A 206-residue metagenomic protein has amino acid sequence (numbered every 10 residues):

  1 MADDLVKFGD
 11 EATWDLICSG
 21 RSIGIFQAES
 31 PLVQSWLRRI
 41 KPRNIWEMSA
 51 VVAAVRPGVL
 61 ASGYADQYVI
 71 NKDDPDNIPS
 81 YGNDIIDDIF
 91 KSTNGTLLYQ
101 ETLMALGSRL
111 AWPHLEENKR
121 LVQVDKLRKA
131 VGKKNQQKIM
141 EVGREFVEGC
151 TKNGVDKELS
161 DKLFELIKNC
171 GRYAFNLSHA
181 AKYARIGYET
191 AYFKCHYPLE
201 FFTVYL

Functional and structural regions predicted by a protein language model:
M1-L206: Noncatalytic, beta-rich nucleic-acid-contacting surfaces in large DNA/RNA-processing enzymes
